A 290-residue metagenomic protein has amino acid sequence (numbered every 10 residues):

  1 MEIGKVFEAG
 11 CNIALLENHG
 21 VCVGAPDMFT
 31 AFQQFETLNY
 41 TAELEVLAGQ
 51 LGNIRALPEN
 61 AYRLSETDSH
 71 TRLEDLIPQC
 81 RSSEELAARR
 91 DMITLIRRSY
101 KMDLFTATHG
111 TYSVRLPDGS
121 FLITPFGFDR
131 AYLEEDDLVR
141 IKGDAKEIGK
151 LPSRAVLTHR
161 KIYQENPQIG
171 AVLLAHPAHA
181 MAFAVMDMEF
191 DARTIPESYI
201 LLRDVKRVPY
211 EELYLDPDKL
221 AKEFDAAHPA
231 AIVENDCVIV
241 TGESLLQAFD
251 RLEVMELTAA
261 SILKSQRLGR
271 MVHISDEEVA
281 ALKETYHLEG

Functional and structural regions predicted by a protein language model:
M1-G290: Glycine-rich flexible loops
